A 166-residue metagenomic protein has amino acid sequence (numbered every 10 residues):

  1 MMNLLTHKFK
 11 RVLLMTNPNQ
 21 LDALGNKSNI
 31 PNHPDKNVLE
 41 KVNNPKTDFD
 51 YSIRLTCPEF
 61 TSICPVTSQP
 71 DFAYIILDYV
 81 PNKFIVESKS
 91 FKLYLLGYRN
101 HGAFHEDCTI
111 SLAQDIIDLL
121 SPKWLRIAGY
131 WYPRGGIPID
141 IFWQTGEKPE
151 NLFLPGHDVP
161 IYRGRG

Functional and structural regions predicted by a protein language model:
M1-M2: Methionine residue identity
L5, F9-G166: N-terminal intrinsically disordered, cationic/polar leader segments that include organellar targeting peptides
